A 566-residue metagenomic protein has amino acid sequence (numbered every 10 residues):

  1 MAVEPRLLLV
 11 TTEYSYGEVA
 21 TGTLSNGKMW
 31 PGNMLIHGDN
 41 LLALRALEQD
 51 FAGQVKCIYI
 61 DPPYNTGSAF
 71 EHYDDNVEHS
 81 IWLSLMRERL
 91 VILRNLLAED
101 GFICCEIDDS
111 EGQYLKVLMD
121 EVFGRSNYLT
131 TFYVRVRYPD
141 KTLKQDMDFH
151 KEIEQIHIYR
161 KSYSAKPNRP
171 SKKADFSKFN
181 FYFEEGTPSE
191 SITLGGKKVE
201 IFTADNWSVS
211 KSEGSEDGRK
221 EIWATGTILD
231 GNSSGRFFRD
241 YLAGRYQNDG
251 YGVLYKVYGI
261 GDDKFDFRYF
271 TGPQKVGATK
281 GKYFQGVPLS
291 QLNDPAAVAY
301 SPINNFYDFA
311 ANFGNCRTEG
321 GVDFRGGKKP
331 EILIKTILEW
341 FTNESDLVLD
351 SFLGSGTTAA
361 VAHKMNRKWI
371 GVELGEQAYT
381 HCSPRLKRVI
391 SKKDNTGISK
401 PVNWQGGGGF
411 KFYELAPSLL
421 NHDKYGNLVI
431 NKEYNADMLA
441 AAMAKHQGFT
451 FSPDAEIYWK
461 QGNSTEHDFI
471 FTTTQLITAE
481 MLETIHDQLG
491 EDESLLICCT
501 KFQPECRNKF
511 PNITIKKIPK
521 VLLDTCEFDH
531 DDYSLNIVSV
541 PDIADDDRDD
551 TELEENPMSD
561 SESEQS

Functional and structural regions predicted by a protein language model:
M1-Y14, G22-G27, G32, E48-A52 (+7 more regions): Accessory, often C-terminal, charged low-complexity segments
V19-G32, A69-D74, A310-V322: Short glycine/proline-rich turn/loop motifs
N26-I60, N65-T66, G326: Conserved helicase NTPase motor core
I36, C104, S351, G371: Conserved SAM-binding loop
L42, Y64, E111, L353 (+1 more regions): Short, glycine/acidic-enriched loop or turn micro-motifs at the edges of active sites
G53-S68, M119, V348-A362: Conserved proline-anchored active-site loop of SAM-dependent methyltransferases that bridges a beta-strand
K56, P63-L85, A98-D100, E111: Mobile active-site "lid"/loop adjacent to the S-adenosyl-L-methionine
G321-I332: Conserved SAM-binding loop and adjacent beta-strand
